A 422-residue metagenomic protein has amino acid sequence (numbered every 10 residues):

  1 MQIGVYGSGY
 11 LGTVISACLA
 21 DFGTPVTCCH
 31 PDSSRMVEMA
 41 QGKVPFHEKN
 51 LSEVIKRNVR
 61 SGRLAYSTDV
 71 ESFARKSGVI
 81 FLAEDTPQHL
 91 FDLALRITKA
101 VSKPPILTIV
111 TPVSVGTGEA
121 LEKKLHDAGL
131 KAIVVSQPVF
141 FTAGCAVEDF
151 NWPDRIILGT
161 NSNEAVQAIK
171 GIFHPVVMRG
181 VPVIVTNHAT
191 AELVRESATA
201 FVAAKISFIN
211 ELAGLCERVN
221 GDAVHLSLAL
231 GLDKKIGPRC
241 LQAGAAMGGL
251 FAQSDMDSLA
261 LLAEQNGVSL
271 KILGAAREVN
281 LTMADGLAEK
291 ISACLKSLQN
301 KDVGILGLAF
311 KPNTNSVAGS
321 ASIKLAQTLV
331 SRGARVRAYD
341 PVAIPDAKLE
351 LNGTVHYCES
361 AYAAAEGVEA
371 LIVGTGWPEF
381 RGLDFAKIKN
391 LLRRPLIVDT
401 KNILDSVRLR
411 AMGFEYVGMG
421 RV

Functional and structural regions predicted by a protein language model:
M1-V422: Structural/interface elements that position substrates and couple domains in central-metabolism enzymes
